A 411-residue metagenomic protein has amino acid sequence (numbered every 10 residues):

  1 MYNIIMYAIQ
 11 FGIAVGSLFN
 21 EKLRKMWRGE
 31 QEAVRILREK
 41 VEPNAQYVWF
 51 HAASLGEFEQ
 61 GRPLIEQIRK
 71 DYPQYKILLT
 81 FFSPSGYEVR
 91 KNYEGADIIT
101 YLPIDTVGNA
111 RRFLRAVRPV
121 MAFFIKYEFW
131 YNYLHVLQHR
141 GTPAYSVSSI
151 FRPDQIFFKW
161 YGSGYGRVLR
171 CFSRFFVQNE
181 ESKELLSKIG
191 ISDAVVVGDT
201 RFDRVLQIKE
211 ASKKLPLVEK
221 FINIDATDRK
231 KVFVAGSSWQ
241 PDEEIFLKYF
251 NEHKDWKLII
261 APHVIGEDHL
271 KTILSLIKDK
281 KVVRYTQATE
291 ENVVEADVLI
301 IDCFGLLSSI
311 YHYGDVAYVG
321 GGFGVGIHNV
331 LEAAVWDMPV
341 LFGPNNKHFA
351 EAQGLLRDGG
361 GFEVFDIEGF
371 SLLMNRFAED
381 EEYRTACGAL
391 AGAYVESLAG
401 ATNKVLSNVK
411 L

Functional and structural regions predicted by a protein language model:
A14-A211, L215-L217, I224, V234 (+3 more regions): Active-site and donor-binding regions of nucleotide-sugar-utilizing enzymes
V89-E94, K188, L270-D279, G354: Short, aromatic/basic amphipathic alpha-helical patches
F113-R115, V168, N292, I310 (+1 more regions): Structural alpha-helical scaffold elements that stabilize or flank donor/cofactor-binding regions in carbohydrate
T142-A144, L258, V282, V340: Hydrophobic beta-strand scaffold residues
F172, K188-I189, L307-A393: Catalytic binding pocket for nucleotide-activated donors in carbohydrate/polymer assembly enzymes
R201, V283-G324, N329-V330: Donor nucleotide-activated moiety binding/catalytic core segment of transferases that use nucleotide-activated donors
F202-L206, I224, F233-Q287, E295 (+1 more regions): Inter-lobe coupling/hinge segments of SF2-like helicase ATPases
L398-L411: C-terminal alpha-helical cap of glycosyltransferases
